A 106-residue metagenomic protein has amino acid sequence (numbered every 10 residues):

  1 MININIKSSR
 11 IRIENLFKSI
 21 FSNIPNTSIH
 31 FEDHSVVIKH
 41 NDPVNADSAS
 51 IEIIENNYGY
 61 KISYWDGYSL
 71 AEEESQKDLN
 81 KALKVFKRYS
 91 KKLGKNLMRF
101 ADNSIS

Functional and structural regions predicted by a protein language model:
M1-V44, Y68, R99-S106: Negatively charged, low-complexity tracts enriched in Asp/Glu with abundant Ser/Thr
I2-N3, G67-N80: A short, exposed loop/beta-hairpin motif centered on an aromatic-Gly-Thr core
K7, I54-E55, Q76-L79: Alpha-helical interaction segments
I13, F17, V36-I38, I51-I53 (+2 more regions): Hydrophobic beta-strand residues in large extracellular and virion-surface proteins
P43-L70: Short aromatic-glycine-(Arg/Gly/Cys) micro-motifs in beta-strand/loop hairpins
Y64, K77-K91: A short, charged, amphipathic alpha-helix used as a generic interaction element across diverse proteins
